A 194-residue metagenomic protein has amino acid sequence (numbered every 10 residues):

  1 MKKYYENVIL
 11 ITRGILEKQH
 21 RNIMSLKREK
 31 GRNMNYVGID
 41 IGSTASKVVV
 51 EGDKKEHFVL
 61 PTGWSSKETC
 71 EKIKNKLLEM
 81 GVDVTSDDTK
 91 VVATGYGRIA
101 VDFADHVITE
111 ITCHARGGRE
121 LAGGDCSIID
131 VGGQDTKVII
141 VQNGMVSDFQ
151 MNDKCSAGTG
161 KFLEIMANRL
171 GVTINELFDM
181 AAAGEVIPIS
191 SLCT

Functional and structural regions predicted by a protein language model:
E6-V8, R21: Short hydrophobic alpha-helical segments enriched in small aliphatic residues
R13-N33: Short, Lys/Arg-enriched N-terminal segments with co-localized hydrophobic residues within the first ~10-30 amino acids
Y36-D40, K90-V92, C126-D130: Short glycine-aspartate micro-motif
Y36-K76, V146-C155: Short glycine-rich, Thr/Ser-proximal phosphate-binding strand/loop in the N-terminal lobe of ATP-dependent enzymes
D40-T44, Y96, V131-D135: A short acidic Gly-Thr/Ser loop motif
V59-T62, V82-T112, S147-D148: Short beta-strand-loop/turn "lid" adjacent to the catalytic site in phosphate-handling enzymes
P61-T62, H106-R116, I129-G133, M151-G158: Active-site nucleophile and cofactor-binding loops and adjacent substrate-binding regions of central metabolic enzymes
N143-A182, I189: Glycine-rich phosphate-binding loop plus the immediately following alpha-helix
